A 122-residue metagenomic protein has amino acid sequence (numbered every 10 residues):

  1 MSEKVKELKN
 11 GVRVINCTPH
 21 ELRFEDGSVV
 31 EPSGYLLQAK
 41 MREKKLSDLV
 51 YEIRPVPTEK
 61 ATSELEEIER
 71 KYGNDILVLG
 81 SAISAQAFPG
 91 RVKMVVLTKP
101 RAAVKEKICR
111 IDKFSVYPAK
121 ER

Functional and structural regions predicted by a protein language model:
S2-R122: Catalytic phosphate/metal-binding cores of nucleic-acid and nucleotide-processing enzymes, i.e., regions that mediate
